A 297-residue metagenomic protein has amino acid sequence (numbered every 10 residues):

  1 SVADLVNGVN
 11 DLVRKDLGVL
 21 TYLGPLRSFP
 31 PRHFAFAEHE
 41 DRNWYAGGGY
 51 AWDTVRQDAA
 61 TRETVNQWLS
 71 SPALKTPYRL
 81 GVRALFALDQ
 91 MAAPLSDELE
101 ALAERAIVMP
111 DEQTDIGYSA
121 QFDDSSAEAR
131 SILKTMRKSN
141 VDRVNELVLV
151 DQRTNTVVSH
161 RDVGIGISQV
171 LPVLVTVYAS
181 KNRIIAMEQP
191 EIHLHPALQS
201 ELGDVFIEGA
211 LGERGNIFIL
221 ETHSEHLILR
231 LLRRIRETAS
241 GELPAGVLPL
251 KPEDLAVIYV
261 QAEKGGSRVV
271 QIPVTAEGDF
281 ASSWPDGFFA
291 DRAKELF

Functional and structural regions predicted by a protein language model:
S1-Y118, R292: Coupling/switch segment of ABC-type P-loop NTPase heads
L85-F86, Q90-R105, P110-F297: Switch/communication elements of ASCE P-loop NTPase nucleotide-binding domains
